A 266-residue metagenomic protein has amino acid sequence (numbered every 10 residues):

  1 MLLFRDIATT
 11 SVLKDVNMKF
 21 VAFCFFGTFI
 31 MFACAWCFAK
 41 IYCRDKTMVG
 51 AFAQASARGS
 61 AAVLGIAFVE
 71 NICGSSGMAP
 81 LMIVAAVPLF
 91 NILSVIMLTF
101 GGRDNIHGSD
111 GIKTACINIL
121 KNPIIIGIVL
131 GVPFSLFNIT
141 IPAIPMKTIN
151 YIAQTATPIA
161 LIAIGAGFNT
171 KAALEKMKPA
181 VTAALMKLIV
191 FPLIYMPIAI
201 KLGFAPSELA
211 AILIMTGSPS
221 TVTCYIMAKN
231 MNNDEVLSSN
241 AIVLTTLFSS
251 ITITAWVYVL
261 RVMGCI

Functional and structural regions predicted by a protein language model:
M1-I266: Alpha-helical transmembrane segments of multi-pass small-molecule/ion transporters
